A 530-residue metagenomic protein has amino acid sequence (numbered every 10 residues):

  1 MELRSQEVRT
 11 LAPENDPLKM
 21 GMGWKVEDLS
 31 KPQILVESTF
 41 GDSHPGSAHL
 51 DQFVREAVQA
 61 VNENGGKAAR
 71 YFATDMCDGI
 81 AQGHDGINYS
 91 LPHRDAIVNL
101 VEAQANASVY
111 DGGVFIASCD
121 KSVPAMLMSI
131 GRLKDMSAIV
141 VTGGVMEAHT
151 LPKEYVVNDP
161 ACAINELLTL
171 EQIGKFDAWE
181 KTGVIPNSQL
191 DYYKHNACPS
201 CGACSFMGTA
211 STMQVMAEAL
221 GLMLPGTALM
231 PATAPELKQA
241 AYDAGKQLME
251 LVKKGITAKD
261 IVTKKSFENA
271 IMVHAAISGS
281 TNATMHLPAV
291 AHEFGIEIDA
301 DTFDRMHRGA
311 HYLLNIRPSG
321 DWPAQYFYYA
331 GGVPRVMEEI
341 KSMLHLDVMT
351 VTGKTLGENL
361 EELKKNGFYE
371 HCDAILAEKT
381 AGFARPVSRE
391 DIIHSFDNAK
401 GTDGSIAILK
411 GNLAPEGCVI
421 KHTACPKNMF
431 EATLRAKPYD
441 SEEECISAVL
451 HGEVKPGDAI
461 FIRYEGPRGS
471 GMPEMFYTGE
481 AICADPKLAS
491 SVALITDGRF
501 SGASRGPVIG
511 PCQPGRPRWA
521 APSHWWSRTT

Functional and structural regions predicted by a protein language model:
M1-G46, F53-A73, G79, D85-S90 (+4 more regions): Catalytic or ion-coupling anion/metal-binding cores of large enzyme and transporter domains
S90-N99: Glycine-rich, highly charged phosphate/nucleotide-binding loops
A105-M126, A138-T142: A short, small-residue-rich loop immediately preceding and capping a beta-strand
